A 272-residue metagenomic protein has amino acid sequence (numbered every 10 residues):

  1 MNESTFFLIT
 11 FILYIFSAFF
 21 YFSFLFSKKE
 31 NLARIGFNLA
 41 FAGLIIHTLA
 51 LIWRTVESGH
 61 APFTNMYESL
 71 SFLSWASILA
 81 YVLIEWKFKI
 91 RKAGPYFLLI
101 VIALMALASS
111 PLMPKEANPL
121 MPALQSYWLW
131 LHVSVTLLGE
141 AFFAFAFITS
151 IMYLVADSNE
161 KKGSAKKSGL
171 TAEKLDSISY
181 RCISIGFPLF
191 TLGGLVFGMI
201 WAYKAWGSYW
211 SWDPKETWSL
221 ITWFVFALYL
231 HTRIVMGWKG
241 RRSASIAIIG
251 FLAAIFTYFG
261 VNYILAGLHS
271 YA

Functional and structural regions predicted by a protein language model:
M1-A272: Polytopic transmembrane helical bundles with strong interfacial aromatic enrichment
